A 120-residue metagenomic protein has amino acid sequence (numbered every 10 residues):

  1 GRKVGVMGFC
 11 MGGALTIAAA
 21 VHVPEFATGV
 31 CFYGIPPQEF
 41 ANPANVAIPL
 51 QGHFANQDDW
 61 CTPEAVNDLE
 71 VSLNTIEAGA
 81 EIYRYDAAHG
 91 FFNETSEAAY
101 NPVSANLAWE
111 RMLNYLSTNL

Functional and structural regions predicted by a protein language model:
G1-G5, N119: Gly/Ser-rich "nucleophile elbow"/oxyanion-hole loop immediately N-terminal to the catalytic nucleophile in hydrolases
V6-G8, F32: Short beta-strand immediately N-terminal to the catalytic nucleophile in serine-hydrolase-like folds
G8-G12, T16: Gly/Ala-rich beta-loop-alpha elbow adjacent to hydrolase catalytic centers
E25-I35: A conserved short beta-strand
V46, Q51-F54: Short beta-strand/loop motif that positions the catalytic acidic residue of the alpha/beta-hydrolase fold
Q57-C61: Acidic catalytic loop of the alpha/beta-hydrolase fold
T62-L73: Short alpha-helix in the alpha/beta-hydrolase fold that links the catalytic acid
I76-L120: C-terminal catalytic histidine-bearing segment of alpha/beta-hydrolase fold enzymes
